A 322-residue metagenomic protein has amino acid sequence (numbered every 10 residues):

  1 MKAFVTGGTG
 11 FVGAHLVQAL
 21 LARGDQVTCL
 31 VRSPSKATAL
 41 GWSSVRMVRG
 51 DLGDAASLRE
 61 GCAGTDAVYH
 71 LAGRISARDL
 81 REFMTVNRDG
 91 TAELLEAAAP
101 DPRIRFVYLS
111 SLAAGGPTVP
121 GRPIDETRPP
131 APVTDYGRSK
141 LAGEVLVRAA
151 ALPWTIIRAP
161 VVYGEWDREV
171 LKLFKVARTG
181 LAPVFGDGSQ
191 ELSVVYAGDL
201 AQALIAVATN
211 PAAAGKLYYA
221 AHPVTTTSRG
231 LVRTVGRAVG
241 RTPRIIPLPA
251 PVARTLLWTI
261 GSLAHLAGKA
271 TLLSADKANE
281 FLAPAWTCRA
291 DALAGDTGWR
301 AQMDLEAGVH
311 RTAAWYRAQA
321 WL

Functional and structural regions predicted by a protein language model:
A3-R23: N-terminal Rossmann NAD(P)H-binding glycine-rich loop of SDR-like oxidoreductase domains
A39, R46-D89, A97, A114-G116: NAD(P)H-binding glycine-rich loop region in Rossmannoid oxidoreductase-like domains and their noncatalytic homologs
A92-D135, T155: Conserved Rossmann-fold NAD(P)-dependent oxidoreductase catalytic core, especially the SDR/UDP-sugar
A131-I157: Active-site Tyr-X1-5-Lys
R138, A142, R168-K172, G186-A208 (+1 more regions): Substrate-positioning beta->alpha
T155-L171: Flexible, glycine-rich beta-alpha linker
A197, R233, L256-R300: Conserved C-terminal active-site "lid" loop/helix of NAD(P)H-dependent oxidoreductases that clamps the redox cofactor
V207-L272, E306, H310-A313, R317-L322: Mid/C-terminal beta-alpha module of Rossmann-like enzyme folds, strongest in SDR-family dehydrogenases/epimerases
